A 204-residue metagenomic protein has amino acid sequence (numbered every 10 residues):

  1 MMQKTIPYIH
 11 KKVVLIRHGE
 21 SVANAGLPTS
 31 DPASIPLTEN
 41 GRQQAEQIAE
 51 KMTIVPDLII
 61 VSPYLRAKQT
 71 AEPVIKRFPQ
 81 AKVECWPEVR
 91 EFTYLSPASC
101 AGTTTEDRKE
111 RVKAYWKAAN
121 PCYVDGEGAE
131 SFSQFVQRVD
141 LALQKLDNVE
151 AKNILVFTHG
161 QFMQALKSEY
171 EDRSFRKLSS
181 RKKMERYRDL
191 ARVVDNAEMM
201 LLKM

Functional and structural regions predicted by a protein language model:
M1-K11, Q80, E84, R90-E106 (+1 more regions): Acidic, low-complexity terminal tails and accessory targeting/binding regions of phosphate-metabolizing enzymes
K4-A81: Active-site-proximal alpha-helix that buttresses catalytic centers in soluble enzyme cores
V13, A151-F157: Residue-level preference for the first positions of well-ordered beta-strands
G19, S62-Y64, E88, V156-Q161 (+1 more regions): Short, well-ordered beta-to-alpha junction loops that form the rim of enzyme active sites and present histidine/acidic
V22, R66-K68, E91-T93, F162-Q164: Short, active-site-adjacent cap segments at secondary-structure transitions
P36, I75-D140, R192: Phosphate-handling substructures
M52-V55, L146-K152: Glycine-rich phosphate-binding loop signature in dinucleotide/nucleotide-binding domains
